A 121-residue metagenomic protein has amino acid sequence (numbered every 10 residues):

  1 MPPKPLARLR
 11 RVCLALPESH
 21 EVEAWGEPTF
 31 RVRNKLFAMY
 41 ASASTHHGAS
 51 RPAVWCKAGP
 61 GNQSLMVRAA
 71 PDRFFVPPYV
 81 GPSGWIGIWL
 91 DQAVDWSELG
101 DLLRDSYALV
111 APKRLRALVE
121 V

Functional and structural regions predicted by a protein language model:
M1-V121: Charge-dense, helix-prone N-terminal extensions
